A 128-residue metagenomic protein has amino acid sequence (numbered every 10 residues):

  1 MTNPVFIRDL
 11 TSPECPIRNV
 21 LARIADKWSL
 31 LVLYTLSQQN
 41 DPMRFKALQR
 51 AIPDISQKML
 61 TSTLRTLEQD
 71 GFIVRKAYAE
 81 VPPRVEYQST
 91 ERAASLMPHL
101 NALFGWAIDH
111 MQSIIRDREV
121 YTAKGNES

Functional and structural regions predicted by a protein language model:
T2-N3, P98-S128: Amphipathic alpha-helical dimerization/coiled-coil segments that flank or bridge DNA-binding/regulatory modules
N3-P13: A detector for short, charged/polar N-terminal pre-domain segments
T11, C15-M59, E86: N-terminal helix-turn-helix DNA-binding core of bacterial DNA-binding proteins
N19, R50, S62, P98 (+1 more regions): Generic recognition of well-ordered alpha-helical segments within structured catalytic/regulatory domains
S37-P42, F72, F104-I108: A short beta-strand-loop micro-motif that forms or neighbors metal/cofactor- and ligand-binding patches at active-site
K46-Y78, P82: Canonical helix-turn-helix DNA-binding module
E80-L103: Basic, amphipathic "hinge/linker" alpha-helix immediately C-terminal to the N-terminal HTH DNA-binding motif
